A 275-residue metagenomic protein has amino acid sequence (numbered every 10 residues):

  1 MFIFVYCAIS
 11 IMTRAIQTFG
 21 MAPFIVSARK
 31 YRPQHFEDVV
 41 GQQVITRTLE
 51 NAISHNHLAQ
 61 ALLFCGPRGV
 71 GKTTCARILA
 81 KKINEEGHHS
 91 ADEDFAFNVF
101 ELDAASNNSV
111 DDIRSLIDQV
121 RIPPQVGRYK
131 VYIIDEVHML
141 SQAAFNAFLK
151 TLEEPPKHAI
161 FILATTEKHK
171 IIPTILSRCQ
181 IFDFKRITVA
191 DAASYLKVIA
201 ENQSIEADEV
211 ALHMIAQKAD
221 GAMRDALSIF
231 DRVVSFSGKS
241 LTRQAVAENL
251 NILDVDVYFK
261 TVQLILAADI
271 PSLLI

Functional and structural regions predicted by a protein language model:
F2-I181, D191, I199: P-loop/Walker A NTP-binding region and its immediately flanking N-terminal helices in P-loop NTPase folds
V70, A76-E85, D112-S115, R128 (+1 more regions): Extended, largely alpha-helical regulatory/partner-binding modules appended to the mid-to-C-terminal parts
